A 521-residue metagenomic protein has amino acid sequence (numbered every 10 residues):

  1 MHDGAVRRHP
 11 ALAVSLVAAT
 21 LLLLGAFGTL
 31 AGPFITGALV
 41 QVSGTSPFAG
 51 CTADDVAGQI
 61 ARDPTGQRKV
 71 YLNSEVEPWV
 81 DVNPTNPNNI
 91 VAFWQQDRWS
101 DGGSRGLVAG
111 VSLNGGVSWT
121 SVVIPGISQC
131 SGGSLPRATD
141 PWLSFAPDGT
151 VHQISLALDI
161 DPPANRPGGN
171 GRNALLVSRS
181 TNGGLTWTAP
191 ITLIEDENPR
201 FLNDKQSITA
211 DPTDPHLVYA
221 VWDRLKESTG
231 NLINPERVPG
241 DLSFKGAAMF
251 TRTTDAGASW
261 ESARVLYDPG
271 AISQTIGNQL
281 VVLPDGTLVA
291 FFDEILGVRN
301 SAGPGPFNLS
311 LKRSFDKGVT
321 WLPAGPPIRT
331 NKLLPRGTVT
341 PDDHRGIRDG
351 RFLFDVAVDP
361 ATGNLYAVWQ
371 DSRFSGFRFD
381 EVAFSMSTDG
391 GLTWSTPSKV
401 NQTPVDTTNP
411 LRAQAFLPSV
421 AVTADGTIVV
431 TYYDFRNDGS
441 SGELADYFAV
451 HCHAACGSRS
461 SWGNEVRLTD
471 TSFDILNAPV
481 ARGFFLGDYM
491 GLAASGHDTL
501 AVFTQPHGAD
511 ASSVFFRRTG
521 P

Functional and structural regions predicted by a protein language model:
H2-V17: N-terminal export and membrane-targeting signals
S15-T29: Bacterial N-terminal signal peptides
L30-P521: C-terminal PAP-associated
